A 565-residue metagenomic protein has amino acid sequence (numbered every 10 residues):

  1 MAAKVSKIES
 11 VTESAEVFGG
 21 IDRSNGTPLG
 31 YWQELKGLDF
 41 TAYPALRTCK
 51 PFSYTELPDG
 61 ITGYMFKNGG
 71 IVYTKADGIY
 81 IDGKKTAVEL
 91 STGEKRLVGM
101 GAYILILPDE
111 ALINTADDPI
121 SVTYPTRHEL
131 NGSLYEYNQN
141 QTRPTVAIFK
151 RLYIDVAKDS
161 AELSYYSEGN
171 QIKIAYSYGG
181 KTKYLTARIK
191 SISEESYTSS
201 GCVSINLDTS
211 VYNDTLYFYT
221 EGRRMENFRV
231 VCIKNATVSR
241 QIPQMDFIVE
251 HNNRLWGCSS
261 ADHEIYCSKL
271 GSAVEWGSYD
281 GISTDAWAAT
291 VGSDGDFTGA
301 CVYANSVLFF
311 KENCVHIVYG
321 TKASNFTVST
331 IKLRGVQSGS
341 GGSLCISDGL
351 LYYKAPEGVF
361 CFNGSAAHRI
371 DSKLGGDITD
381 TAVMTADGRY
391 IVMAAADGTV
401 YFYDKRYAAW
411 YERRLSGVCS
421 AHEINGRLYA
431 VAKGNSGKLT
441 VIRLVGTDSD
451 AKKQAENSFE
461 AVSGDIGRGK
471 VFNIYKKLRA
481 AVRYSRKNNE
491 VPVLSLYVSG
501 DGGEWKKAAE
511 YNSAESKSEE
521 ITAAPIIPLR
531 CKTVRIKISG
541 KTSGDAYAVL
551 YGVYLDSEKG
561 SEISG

Functional and structural regions predicted by a protein language model:
M1-K84, N138, P243-I317, G398-Y403: N-terminal beta-propeller domains
P58-N68, E94-M100, V238-N252, S293-Y303 (+3 more regions): Structural signature of eukaryotic scaffold interfaces centered on beta-propeller domains
G78-A87, I113-T126, I265-A286, V318-F326 (+3 more regions): Surface-exposed loop/turn elements that mediate protein-protein interactions on large endomembrane-trafficking
S91-R96, A508-Y554: Beta-sandwich interaction modules
N114, I120-D214: Autoprocessing Asn-cyclization modules and mimics
T209-R240: Surface-exposed interaction regions enriched in Ser/Thr/Asp/Glu that occur as long low-complexity tracts or repetitive
A236, G446-S458, V462-R483, K541-G565: Exposed low-complexity, polar/acidic, P/S/T/G-rich flexible segments that act as propeptides, protease-susceptible
D296-G446: Beta-sheet-dominated scaffold domains
